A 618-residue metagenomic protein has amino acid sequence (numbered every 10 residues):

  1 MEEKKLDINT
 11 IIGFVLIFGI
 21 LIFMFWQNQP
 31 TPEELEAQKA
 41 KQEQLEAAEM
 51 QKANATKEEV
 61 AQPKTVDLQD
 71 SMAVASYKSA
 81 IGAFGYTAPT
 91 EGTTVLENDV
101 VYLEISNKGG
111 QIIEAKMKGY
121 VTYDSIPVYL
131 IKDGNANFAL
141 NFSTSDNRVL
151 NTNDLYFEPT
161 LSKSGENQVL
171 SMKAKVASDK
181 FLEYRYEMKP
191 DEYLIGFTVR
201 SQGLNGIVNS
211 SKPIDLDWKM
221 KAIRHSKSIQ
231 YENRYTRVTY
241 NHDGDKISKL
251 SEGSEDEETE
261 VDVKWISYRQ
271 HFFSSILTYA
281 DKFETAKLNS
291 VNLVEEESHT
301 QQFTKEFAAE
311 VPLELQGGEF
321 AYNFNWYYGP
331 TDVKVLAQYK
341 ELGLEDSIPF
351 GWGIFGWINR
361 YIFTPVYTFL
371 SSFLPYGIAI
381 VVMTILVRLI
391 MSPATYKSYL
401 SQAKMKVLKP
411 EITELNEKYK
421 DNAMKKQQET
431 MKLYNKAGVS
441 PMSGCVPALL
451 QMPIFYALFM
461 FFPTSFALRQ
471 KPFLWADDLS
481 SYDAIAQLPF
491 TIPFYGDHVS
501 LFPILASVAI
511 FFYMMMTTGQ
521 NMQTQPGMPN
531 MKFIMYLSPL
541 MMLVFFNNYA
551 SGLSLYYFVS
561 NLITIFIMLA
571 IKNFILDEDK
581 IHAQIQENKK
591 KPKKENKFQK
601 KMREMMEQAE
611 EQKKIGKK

Functional and structural regions predicted by a protein language model:
M1-E59, I105, V199-Q202, D217-E232 (+4 more regions): Helix-loop-helix
I8-T10, L68-S71, D154-L155, K597: Short linear motifs in intrinsically disordered/low-complexity regions
N54-E91: Short, Gly/Pro- and small/polar-rich lid/capping loops
F84-T87, L96, V508, P529: Generic low-polarity alpha-helical segments
A88, T93-E345: Soluble non-transmembrane domains of integral membrane proteins
